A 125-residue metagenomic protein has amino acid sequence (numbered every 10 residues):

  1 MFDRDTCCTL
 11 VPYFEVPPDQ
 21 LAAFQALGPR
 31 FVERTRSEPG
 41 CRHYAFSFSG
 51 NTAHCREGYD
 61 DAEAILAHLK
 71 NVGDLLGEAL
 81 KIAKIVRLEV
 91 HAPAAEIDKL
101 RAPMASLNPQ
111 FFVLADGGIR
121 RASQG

Functional and structural regions predicted by a protein language model:
M1-H54, D60-K70, K81-G125: Short S/T/G/P-rich N-terminal loop/turn motif that feeds into the first structured element of a domain
G73-G77: A short, acidic, amphipathic alpha-helical segment used as a generic capping/interface helix at domain edges
